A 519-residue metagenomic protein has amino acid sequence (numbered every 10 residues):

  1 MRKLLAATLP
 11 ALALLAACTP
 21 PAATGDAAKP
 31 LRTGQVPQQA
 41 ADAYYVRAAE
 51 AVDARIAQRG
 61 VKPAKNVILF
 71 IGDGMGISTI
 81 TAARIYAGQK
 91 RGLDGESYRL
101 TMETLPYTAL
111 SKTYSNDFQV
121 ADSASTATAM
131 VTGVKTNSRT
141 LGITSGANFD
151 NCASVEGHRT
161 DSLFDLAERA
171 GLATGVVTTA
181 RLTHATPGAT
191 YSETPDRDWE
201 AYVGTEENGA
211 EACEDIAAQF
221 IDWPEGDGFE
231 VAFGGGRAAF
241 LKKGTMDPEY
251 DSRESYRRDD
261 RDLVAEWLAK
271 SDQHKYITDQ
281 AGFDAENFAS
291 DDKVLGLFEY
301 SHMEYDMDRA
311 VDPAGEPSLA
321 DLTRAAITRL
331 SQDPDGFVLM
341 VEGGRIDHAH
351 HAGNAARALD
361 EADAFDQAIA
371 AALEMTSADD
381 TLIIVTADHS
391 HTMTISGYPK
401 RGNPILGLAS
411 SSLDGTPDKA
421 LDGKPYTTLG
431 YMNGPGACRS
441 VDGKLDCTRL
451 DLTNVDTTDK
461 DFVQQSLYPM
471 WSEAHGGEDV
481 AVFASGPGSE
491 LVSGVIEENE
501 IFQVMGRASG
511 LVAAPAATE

Functional and structural regions predicted by a protein language model:
M1-T8: Bacterial N-terminal signal peptides that target proteins for export
L15-A17: C-terminal motif of bacterial Sec signal peptides marking the signal peptidase cleavage site
T19-P21: Bacterial signal peptide processing site
G34-A49, G60-K65, M75-T81, I85-T128 (+1 more regions): A post-motif C-terminal structural segment
L69-F70, V176, V385: Structural beta-sheet core signal
V131-G133, D165-G171, M375: Alpha-helix C-terminal capping segments
G142-G157: His/Cys-centered metal/cofactor-coordination and adjacent catalytic loops
R159, F164, R169-A189, P515-A517: Glycine-rich phosphate/pyrophosphate-binding loops and their adjacent beta-strand/loop elements at enzyme active sites
